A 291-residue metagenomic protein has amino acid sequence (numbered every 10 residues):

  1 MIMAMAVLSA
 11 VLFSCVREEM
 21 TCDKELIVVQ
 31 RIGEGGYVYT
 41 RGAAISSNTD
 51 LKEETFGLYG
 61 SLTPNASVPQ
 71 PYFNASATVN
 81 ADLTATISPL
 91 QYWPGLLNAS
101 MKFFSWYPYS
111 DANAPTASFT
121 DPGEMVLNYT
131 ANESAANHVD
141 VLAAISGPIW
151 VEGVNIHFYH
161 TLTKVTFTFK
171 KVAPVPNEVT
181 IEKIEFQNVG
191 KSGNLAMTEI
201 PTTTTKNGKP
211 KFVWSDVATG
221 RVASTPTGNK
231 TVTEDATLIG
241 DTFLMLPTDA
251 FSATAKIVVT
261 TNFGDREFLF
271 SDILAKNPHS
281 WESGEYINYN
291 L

Functional and structural regions predicted by a protein language model:
M1-I2, A10-L291: Sec-type signal peptide cleavage vicinity
